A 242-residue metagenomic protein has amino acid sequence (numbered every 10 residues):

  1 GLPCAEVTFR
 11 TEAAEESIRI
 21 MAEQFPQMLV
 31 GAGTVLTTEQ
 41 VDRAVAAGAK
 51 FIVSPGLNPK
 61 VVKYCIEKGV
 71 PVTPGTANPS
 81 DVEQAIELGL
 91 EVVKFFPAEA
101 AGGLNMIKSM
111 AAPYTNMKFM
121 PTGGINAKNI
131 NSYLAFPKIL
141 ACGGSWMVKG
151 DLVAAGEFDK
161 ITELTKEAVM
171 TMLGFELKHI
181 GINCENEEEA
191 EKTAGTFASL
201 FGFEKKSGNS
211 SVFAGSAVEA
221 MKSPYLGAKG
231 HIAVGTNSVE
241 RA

Functional and structural regions predicted by a protein language model:
L2-F25, D151-V153: Glycine-rich, proline-tolerant flexible connector loops at the mouths of alpha/beta enzymes
L2-P3, Q24-M28, A46-I52, E67-T73 (+3 more regions): Glycine-enriched alpha-helix->loop->beta-strand junction motifs that scaffold or abut catalytic
P3-T11, M28-L36, A49-L57, P71-V82 (+2 more regions): Catalytic beta/alpha-barrel core
R10, G181-K222, R241: Core segments of cupin and vicinal oxygen chelate
T37-A47, S80-L88, N105, I125-L140: Catalytic cores of alpha/beta
P55-V61, K94-L104, K138-I161: Glycine-rich phosphate-binding active-site loops on the catalytic face of alpha/beta enzymes
C65-G69, D151-L173: C-terminal helical cap(s) of enzyme catalytic domains, especially alpha/beta-barrels
V169-A194, G227-V234: N-terminal beta-strand motif that seeds the catalytic metal site of vicinal oxygen chelate
